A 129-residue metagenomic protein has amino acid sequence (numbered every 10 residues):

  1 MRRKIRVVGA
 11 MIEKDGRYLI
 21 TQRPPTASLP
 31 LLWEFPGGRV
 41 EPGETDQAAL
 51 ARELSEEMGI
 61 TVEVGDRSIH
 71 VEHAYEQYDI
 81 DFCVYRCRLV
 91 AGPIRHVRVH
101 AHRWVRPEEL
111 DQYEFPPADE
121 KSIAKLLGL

Functional and structural regions predicted by a protein language model:
M1-L19, R39: Conserved N-terminal beta-strand and adjoining loop/helix that marks the start of the Nudix/MutT-like hydrolase domain
R6-V8, G16, I80-C83, H100: Change "...and in nucleic-acid phosphodiester-cleaving endonucleases..." to "...and in nucleic-acid processing enzymes
I12-E13, I20, C87-L89, W104: Conserved hydrophobic "DFG−1" position in protein kinase catalytic cores
R17-E56: Conserved Nudix-box catalytic region and its N-terminal flanking loop in Nudix hydrolases and closely related
E57-V64: Short secondary-structure junctions
T61, V71-I94, A101-R103: Active-site-adjacent beta-strand/loop module that shapes the phosphate/pyrophosphate-binding cleft
D66-H70: Conserved S-adenosyl-L-methionine
R86, R95-L126: NUDIX/MutT-family hydrolases
